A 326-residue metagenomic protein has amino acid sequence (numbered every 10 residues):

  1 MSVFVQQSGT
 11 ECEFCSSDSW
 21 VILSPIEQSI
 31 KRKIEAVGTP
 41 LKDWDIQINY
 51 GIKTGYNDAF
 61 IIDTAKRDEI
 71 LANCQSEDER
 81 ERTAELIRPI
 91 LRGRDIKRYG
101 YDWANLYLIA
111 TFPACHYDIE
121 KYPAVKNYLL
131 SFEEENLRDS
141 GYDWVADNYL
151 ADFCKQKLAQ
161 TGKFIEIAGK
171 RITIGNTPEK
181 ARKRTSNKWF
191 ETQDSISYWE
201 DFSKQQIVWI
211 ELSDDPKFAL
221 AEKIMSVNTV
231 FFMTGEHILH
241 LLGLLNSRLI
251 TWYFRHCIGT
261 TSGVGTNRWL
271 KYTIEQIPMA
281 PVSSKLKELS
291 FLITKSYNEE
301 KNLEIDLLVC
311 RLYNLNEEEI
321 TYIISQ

Functional and structural regions predicted by a protein language model:
V3-V5, G9-K285, R311: Polybasic, glycine- and aromatic-enriched phosphate-binding surface used to engage nucleic acids
T273-Y313: Extended amphipathic alpha-helical segments enriched in small hydrophobics
